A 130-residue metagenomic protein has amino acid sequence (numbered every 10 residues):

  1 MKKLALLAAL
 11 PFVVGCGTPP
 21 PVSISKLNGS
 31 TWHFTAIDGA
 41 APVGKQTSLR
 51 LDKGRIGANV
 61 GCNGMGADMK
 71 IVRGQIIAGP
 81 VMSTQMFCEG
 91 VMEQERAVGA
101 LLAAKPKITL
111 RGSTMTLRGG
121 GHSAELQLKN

Functional and structural regions predicted by a protein language model:
A5-L6, C16-N130: Lipid interaction determinants
